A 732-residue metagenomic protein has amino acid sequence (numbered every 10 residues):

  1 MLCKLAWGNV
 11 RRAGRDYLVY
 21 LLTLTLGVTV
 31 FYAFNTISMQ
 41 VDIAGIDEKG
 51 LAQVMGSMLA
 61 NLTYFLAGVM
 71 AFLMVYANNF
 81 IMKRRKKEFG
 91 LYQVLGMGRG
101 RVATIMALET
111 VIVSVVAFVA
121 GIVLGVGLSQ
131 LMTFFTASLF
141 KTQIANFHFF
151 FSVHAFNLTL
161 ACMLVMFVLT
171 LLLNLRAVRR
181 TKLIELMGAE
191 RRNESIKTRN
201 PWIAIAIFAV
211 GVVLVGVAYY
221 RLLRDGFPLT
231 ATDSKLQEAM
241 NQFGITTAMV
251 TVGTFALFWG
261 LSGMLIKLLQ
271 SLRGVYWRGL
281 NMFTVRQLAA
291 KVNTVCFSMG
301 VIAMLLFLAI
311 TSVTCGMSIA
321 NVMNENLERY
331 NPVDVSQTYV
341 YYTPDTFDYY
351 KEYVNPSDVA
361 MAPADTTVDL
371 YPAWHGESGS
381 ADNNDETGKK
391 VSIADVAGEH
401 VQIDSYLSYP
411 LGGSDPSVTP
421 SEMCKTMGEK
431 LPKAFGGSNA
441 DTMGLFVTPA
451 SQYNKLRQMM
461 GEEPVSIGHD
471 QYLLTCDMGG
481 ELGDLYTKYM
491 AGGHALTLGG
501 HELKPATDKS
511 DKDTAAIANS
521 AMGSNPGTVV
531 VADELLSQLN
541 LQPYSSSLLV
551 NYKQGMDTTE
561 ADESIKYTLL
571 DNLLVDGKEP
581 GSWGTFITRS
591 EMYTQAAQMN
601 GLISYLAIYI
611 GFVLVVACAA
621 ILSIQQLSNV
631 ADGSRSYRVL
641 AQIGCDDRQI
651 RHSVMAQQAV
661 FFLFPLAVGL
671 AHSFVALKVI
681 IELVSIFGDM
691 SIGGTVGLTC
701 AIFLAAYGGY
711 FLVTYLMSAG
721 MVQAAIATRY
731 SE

Functional and structural regions predicted by a protein language model:
M1-L22, G45, R84-E88, G98 (+9 more regions): Feature of multi-pass inner-membrane transport and sensor proteins that recognizes transmembrane helices together
G14-Y20, M106-L124, L160, L164 (+3 more regions): Selective transmembrane-helix segments that form parts of the transport pathway or gating/packing helices in multipass
R15-L22, A33-F65, F80-K83, L91-Y92 (+5 more regions): Peri-transmembrane interface segments
T29-Q40, Y76-F80, V113-T142, H154-R180 (+6 more regions): Small-residue-rich transmembrane alpha-helices
N61-Y76, V616-A619: Long, hydrophobic alpha-helical segments
M74-G90, R180, L268, Y276 (+2 more regions): Transmembrane helix boundary and interhelical loop/hinge segments in multi-pass membrane proteins
E328-V616: Basic-flanked hydrophobic alpha-helices used for secretion and membrane insertion
